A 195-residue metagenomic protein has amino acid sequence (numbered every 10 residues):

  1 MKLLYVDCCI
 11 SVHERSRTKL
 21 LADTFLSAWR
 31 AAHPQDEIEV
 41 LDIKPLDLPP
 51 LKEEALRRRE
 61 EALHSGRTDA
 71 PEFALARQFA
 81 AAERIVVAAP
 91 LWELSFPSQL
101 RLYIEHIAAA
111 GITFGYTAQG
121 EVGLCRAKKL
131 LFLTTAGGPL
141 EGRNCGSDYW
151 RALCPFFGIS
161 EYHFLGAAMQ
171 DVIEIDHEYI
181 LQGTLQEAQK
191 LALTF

Functional and structural regions predicted by a protein language model:
M1-A89, L94-S98, L102-E105, A109 (+1 more regions): N-terminal beta1-alpha1-beta2 submodule of the flavodoxin-like/Rossmannoid cofactor-binding fold
K2, E37, K128-L130, E161: Residues at the starts of beta-strands that form the adenosine-phosphate
Y5, V87, L130-T134, F164: Structural beta-sheet core signal
C9-I10, L91, A136-G138, A168: Residue-level signal for short, function-critical loop segments
V12, D47, P139, D171-I173: Flexible, glycine-rich phosphate/dinucleotide-binding loops and adjacent beta-alpha linkers at cofactor/substrate
G111-F114: Short catalytic/binding micro-motifs of nucleotide second-messenger systems
Y116-I159: Short, glycine-/small-residue-rich phosphate/pyrophosphate-handling segment
N144, D148-F195: Glycine-rich phosphate/pyrophosphate-binding loop and the adjoining helix
